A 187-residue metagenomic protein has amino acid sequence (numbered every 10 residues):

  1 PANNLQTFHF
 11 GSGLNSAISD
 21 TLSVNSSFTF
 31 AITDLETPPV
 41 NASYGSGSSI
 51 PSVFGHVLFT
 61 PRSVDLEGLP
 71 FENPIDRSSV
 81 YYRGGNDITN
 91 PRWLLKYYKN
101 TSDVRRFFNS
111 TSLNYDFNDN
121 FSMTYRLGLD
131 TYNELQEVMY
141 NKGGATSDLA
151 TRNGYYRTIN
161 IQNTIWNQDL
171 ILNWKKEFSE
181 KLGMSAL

Functional and structural regions predicted by a protein language model:
L5-G11: Transmembrane beta-barrel architecture of outer membranes
N15-F107, T124-L187: Surface-exposed loop/interface segments of Gram-negative outer-membrane beta-barrel transport/assembly proteins
Y115-F117: His/Asp/Glu-rich mid-to-C-terminal helical/loop segments that flank catalytic regions of hydrolases
F121: An active-site-proximal structural segment forming one wall of the substrate-binding cleft that immediately precedes
